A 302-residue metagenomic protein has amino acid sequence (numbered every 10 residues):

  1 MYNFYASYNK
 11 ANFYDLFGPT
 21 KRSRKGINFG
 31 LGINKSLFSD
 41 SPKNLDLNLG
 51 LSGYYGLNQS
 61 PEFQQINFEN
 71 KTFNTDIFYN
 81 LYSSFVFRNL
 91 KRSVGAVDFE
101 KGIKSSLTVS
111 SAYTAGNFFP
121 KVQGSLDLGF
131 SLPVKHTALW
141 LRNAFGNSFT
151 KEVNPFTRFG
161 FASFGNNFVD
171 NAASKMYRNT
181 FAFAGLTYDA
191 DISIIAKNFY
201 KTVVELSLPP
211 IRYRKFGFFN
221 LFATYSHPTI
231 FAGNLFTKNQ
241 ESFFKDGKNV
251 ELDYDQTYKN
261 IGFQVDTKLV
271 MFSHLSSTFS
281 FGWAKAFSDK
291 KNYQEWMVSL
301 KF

Functional and structural regions predicted by a protein language model:
M1, S226-G233, S273: Short beta-strand and adjacent turn/loop elements
M1-G95, K104-S106, N166-A196, Y200 (+2 more regions): Gram-negative/organellar outer-membrane beta-barrel architecture
S7-A11, S52-Q59, S106-T114, G146-T150 (+1 more regions): Short glycine-rich beta-strand segments
P19, I66-F222, K238-E241, K245-Y254 (+1 more regions): C-terminal outer-membrane beta-barrel translocator/porin domains of Gram-negative envelope proteins and their
S39-K43, V134-K135, P210-R212, M271-S273: Short coil turns and loop connectors of transmembrane beta-barrels in diderm outer membranes and organellar homologs
V204, V265, F281: Hydrophobic, well-ordered secondary-structure elements that form the walls of internal hydrophobic environments
I211, N234-N239, K268-F272, A286-D289: Short Gly/Pro-enriched loop/turn and capping motifs at secondary-structure junctions
V250-S273, T278: C-terminal structured domain segments
